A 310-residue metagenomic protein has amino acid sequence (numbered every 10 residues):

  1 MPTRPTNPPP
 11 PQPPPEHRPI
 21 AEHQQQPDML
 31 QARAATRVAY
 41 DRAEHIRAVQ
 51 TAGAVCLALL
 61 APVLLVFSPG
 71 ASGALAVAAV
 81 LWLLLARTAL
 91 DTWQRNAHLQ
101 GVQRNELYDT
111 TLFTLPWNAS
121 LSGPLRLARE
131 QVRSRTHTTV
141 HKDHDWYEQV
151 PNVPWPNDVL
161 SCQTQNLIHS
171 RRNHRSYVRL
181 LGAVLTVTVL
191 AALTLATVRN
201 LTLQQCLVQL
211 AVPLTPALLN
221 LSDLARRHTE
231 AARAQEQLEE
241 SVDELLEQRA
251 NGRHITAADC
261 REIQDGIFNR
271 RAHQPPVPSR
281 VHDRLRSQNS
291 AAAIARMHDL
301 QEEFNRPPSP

Functional and structural regions predicted by a protein language model:
P2-A76: N-terminal juxtamembrane/topogenic regions of multi-pass membrane proteins
P15-R33, V77-L85, Q149-S170: Short N-terminal secondary-structure initiator segments
R18-Q26, D223-P310: Cytosolic/matrix-facing juxtamembrane and C-terminal tails of multi-pass cellular membrane proteins
M29-V49, L160-G182: Membrane-interface, cytosolic juxtamembrane amphipathic helix immediately N-terminal to a transmembrane helix, enriched
R42-Q94, R175-R233: Alpha-helical transmembrane segments and their immediate juxtamembrane boundary regions in integral membrane proteins
V55, Q163-N166, V189-L190, L238-S241: Amphipathic, well-ordered alpha-helical segments in soluble domains
Q94-P124, E230-A258: Cytosolic juxtamembrane segments of membrane proteins
L99-Y177: Membrane-proximal, non-transmembrane interface segments of integral membrane proteins
